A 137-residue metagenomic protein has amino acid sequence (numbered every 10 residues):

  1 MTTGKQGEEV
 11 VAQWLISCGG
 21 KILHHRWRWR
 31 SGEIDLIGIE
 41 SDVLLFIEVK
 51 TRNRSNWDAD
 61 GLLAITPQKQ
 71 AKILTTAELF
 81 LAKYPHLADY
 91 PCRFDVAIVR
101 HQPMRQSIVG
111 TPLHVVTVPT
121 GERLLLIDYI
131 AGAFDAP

Functional and structural regions predicted by a protein language model:
M1-R26: Acidic-basic catalytic patches of nuclease active cores, encompassing PD-(D/E)XK and other metal-cofactor nuclease
E9, I34-L36, V49, V96: Generic detector of well-ordered alpha-helical packing
L15, L36-R54, I73: Conserved catalytic cores of phosphodiester-cleaving nucleases, focusing on short active-site segments
I16, I34, A88: Accessory terminal regions of nucleic-acid processing enzymes
I22-H24, F46, F94, I127: Hydrophobic residues on conserved beta-strands that form the core of alpha/beta folds
W29-G32: Short acidic/glycine-enriched loop/turn segments that link adjacent beta-strands
T51-Q102: Catalytic cores of nucleic-acid endonucleases
K83-P137: Domain-level recognition of nuclease-like catalytic cores that cleave nucleotide substrates
